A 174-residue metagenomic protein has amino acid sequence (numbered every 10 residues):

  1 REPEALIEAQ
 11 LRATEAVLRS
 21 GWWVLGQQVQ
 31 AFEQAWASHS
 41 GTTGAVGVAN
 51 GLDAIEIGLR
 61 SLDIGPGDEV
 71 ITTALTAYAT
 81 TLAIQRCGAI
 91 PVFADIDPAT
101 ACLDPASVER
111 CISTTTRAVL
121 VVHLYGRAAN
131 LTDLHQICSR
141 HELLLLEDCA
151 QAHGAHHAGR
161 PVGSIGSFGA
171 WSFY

Functional and structural regions predicted by a protein language model:
R1-W22, Q27: N-terminal "arm"/small-domain region of PLP-dependent enzymes with the aminotransferase-like
S20, T42, T114-T115, R140-H141 (+1 more regions): Structured helix-beta-strand junction loops
W22-E69, L75, A83-C87, F93-D95 (+1 more regions): Phosphate-binding glycine-rich loop
A49, L120-V122, A170-Y174: Short beta-strand segments
R60-C149, H156: PLP-dependent aminotransferase-like
E147-Y174: Conserved active-site segment immediately N-terminal to the catalytic lysine that forms the internal aldimine
